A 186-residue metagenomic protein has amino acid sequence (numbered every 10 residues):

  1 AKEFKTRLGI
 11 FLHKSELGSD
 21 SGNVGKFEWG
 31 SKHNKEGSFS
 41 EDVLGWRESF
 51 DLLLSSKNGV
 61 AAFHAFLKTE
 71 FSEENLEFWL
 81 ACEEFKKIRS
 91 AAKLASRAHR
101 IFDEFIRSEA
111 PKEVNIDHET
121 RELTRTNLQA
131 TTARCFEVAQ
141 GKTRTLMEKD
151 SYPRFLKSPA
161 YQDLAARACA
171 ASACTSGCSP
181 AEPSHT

Functional and structural regions predicted by a protein language model:
A1-T186: Intrinsically disordered, low-complexity segments enriched in serine/threonine/proline and acidic residues
